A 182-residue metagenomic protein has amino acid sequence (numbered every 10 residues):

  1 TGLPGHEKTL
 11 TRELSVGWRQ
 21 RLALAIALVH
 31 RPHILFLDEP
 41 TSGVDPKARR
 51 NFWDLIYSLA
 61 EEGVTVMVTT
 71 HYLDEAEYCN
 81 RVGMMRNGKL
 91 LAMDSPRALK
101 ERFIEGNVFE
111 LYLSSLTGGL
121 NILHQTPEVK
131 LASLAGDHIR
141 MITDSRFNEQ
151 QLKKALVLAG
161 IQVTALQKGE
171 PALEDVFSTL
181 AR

Functional and structural regions predicted by a protein language model:
T1-M85, L90-A92: ABC transporter nucleotide-binding domains
G2, I104-E105, E128, V157 (+1 more regions): A generic structural signal for secondary-structure junctions that act as hinges or helix/strand caps at the edges
L3, L14, A92, S115 (+2 more regions): Residue-level signature of the cytosolic catalytic core of signaling kinases
K8, R19, M93-P96, L116-T117 (+1 more regions): Structural motif corresponding to alpha-helix initiation and N-cap regions
D54-V68, L73-D144: ABC transporter nucleotide-binding domain
T143-R182: C-terminal coupling/interaction segments
